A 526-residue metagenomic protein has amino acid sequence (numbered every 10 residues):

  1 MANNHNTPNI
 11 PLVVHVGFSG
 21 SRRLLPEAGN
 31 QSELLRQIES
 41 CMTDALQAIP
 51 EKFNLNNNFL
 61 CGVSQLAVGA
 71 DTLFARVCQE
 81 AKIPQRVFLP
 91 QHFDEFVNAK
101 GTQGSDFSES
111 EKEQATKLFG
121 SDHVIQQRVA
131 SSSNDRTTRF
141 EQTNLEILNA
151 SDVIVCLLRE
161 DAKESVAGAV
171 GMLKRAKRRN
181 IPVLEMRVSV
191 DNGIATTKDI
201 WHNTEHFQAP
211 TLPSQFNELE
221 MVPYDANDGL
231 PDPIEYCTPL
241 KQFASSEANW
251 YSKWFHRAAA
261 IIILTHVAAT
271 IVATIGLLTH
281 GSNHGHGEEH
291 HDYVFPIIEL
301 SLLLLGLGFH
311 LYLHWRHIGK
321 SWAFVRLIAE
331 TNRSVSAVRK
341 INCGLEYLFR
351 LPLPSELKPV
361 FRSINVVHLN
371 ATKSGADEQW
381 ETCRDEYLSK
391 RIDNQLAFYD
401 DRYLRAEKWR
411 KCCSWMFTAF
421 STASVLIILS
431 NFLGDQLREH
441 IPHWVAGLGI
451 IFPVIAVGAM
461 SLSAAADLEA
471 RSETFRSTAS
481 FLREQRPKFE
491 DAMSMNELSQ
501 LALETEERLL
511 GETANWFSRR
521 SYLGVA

Functional and structural regions predicted by a protein language model:
A2-T197: Acidic/glycine-enriched connector segments
W201-A526: Conserved non-transmembrane functional hotspots
